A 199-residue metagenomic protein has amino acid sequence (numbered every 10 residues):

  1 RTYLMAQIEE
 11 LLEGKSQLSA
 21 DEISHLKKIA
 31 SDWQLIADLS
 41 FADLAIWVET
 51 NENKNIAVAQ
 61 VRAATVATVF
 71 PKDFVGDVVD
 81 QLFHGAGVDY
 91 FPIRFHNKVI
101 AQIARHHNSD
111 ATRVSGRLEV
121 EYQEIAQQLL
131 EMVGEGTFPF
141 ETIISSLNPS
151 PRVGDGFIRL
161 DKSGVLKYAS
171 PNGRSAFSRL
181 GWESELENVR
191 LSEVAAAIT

Functional and structural regions predicted by a protein language model:
R1-M5: Short, Lys/Arg-enriched N-terminal segments with co-localized hydrophobic residues within the first ~10-30 amino acids
I8, G14, E49-T50, K54-V78 (+2 more regions): PAS-family sensory domains
E10-G14, L18-H25, A45, V120 (+1 more regions): Juxtamembrane segments flanking the first transmembrane helix of membrane-anchored signal-transduction proteins
E22-D43, E135-G173: Sensory modules in modular signal-transduction proteins
I56, F83-P92: A short beta-strand signature within small-molecule sensing/ligand-binding domains used in signal transduction
P92-I93, R159: Hydrophobic beta-strand positions
I93-R105, S109-D110: Short hydrophobic/glycine-rich mini-motifs in sensory/regulatory modules that couple input to downstream signaling
H107-E119: Regulatory loop-to-helix N-cap segments in sensory/regulatory domains that couple ligand/signal detection
